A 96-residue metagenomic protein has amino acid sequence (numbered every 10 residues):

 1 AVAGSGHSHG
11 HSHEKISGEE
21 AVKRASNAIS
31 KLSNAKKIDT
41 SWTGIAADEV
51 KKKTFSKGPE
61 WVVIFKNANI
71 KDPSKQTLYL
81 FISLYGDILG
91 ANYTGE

Functional and structural regions predicted by a protein language model:
V2-G6: Boundary of Sec targeting at the N-terminus
H7-G10, Y85: Serine/proline-rich low-complexity intrinsically disordered segments, especially terminal tails, linkers
G10-K52: Short, non-transmembrane alpha-helical segments in secretory-pathway proteins
N27, N34, N67-N69, N92: Detector for Asparagine
T40-L84: Exposed beta-strand-loop-beta-strand "reactive/processing" segments of non-cytosolic proteins
L78-E96: A short, surface-exposed interaction/processing loop segment used at functional sites
